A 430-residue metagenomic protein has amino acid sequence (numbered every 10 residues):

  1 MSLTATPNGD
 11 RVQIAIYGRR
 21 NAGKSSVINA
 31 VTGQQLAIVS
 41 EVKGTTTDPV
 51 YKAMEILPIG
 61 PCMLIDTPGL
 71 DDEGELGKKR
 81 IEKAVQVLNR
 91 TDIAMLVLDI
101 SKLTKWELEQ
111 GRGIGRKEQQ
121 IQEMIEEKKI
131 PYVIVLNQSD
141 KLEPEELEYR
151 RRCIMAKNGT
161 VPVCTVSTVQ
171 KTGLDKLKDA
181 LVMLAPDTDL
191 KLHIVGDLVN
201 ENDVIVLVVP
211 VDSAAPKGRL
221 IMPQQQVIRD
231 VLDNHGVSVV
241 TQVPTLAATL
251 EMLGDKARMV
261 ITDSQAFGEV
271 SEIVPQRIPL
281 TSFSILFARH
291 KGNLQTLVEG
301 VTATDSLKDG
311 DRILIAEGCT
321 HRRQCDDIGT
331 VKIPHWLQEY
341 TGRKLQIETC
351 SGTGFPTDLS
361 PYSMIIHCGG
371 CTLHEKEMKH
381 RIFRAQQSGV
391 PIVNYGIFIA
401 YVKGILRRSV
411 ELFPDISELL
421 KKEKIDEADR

Functional and structural regions predicted by a protein language model:
M1-K78, E82, Q86-V87: Conserved G1/Walker A P-loop phosphate-binding module
R11, R19-S25, G218-R430: C-terminal effector/interaction modules appended to NTPase cores
A22, S26, E41, T45 (+12 more regions): Charged, alpha-helix-enriched surfaces in structured cytosolic catalytic cores of large nucleotide-utilizing machines
E41, L70-L76, L103-G113, L184-P186 (+3 more regions): Short, flexible loop segments at the rims of nucleotide/cofactor-binding pockets, characterized by
K52-G60, K79-P162, D197, L220-G236 (+4 more regions): Conserved C-terminal guanine-recognition region of P-loop GTPase G domains, centered on the G4
T67, V97-L103, I130-L147, C164-T172 (+8 more regions): G-domain G4 guanine-recognition motif of GTPases
E126-V133, Q138-D197, V206, H235-P244 (+6 more regions): Canonical P-loop GTPase G-domain recognition
L198-Q224: Long, well-ordered amphipathic alpha-helical subdomains in the mid-to-C-terminal portions of large enzyme subunits
